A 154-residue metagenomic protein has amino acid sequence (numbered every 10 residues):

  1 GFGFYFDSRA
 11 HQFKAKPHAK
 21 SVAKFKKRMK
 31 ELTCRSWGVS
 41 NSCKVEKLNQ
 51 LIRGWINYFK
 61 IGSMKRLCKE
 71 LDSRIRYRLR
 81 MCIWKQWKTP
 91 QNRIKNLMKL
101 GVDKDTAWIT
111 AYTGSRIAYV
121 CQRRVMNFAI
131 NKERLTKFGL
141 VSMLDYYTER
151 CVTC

Functional and structural regions predicted by a protein language model:
G1-C154: Non-catalytic terminal/accessory segments
